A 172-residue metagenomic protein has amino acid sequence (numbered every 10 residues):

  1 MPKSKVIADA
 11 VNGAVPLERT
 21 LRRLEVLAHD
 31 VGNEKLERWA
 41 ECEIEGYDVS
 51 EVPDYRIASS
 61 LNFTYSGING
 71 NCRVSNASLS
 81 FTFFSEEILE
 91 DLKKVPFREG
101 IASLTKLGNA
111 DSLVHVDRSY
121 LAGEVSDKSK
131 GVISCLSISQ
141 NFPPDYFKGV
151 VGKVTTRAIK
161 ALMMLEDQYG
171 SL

Functional and structural regions predicted by a protein language model:
M1-V6, G100, N109-L172: Defense-system signaling and execution modules centered on TIR/cGAS-STING-like, death/scaffold domains and their
K5, D9-N12, P16-R19, R23-V26 (+4 more regions): Charged, amphipathic alpha-helical oligomerization/scaffolding segments
A10-G13, F81-S85, E90-K94, L136 (+3 more regions): Intrinsic-disorder-associated interaction segments
V11-A14, E41-G46, K148, T155: Residue-level signal for functionally critical sites in structured catalytic/ligand-binding pockets
G13, L27-D30, G46, V95 (+2 more regions): Surface-exposed polar/charged interaction patches
P16-N71: N-terminal interaction modules that seed assembly of large macromolecular complexes
E51-I133: Long acidic/polar interaction regions in large eukaryotic complex-forming proteins
